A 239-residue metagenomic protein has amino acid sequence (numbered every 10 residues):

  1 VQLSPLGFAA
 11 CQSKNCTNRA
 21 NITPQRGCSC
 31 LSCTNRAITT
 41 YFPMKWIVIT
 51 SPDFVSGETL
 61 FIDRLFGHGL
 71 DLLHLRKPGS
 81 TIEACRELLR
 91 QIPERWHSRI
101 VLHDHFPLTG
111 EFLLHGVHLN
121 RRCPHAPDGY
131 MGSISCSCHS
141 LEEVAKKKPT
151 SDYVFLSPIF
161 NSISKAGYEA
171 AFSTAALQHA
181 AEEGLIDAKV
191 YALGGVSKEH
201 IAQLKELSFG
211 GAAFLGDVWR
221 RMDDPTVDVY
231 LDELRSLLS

Functional and structural regions predicted by a protein language model:
C11, C16, C28-C33: Cysteine-centered motifs
M44-G57, S135-C136: Active-site mouth loops of central-metabolism enzymes
V48, L73, T109, V154 (+1 more regions): Conserved, mostly hydrophobic/aromatic
F66, L70-Y130: N-terminal active-site wall of soluble small-molecule enzyme domains
L89-V101, S133-S140, A171-Y191, L234-S239: Alpha-helix-loop-beta-strand connector modules within alpha/beta enzyme cores
L102-H115, H139-T150, E183-I186, Y191 (+1 more regions): Catalytic cores of alpha/beta
N120-P127, F155-G167, I201-L234: Glycine-rich phosphate-binding active-site loops on the catalytic face of alpha/beta enzymes
I134, S140-K165: Histidine/lysine/aspartate-rich catalytic loop segments that bind and position anionic ligands
